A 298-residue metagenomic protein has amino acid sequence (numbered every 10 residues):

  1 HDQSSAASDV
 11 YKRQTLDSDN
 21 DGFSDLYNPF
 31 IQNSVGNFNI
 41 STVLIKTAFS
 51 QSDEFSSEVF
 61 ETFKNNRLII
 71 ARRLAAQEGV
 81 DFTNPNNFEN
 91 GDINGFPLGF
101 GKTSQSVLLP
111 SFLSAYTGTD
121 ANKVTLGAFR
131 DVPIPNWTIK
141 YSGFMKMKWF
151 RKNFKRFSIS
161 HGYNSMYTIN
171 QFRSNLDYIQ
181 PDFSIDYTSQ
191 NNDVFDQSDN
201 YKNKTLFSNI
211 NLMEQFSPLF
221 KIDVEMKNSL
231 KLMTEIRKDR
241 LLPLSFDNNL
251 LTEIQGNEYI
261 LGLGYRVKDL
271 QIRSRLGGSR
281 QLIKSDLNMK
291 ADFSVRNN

Functional and structural regions predicted by a protein language model:
H1-A7, Y11-Q14: Single conserved hydrophobic/aromatic residue that forms the stacking wall/gate of nucleotide- or nucleobase-binding
S5-S8, W137-G143, F220-V224, L261-Y265 (+1 more regions): Residues on the lipid-exposed face of transmembrane beta-strands in outer-membrane beta-barrel proteins
S8-D9, G143, Y163-I169, I236-L242 (+2 more regions): Transmembrane beta-strands of outer-membrane beta-barrel pores
K12-S106, D120-D131, K140, F144-S160 (+3 more regions): Short loop/turn motifs that connect adjacent beta-strands in outer-membrane beta-barrel proteins
T15-G22, S174-D182, D239-R240, N249-Q255: Flexible, surface-exposed loop regions and adjacent strand-edge segments of Gram-negative outer-membrane beta-barrel
K123-L126, K204-S208, S245-L251: Extracellular loop and loop/strand-boundary signature of outer-membrane beta-barrel proteins
D131-W137, E214-P218, E253-Y259, S285: Residues that define the transmembrane beta-barrel architecture of outer-membrane proteins
M233, P243, N249-E253, L263 (+1 more regions): Outer membrane beta-barrel transmembrane domains
